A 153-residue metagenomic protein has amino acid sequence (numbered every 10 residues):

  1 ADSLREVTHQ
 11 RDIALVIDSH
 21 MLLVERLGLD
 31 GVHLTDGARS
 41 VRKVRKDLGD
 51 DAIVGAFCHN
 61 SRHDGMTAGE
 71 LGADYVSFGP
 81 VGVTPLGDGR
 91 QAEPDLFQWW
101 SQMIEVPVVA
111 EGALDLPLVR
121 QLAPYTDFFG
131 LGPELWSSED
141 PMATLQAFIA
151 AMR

Functional and structural regions predicted by a protein language model:
A1-S3, G89-Q98: Charged helix-capping and loop-helix junction motifs
L4-R45, D51-T67, S77-G87, V109-A110: Catalytic beta/alpha-barrel core
R5-T8, R45, S101, A123 (+1 more regions): N-terminal cationic-hydrophobic initiation segments that often serve targeting/anchoring roles
H9, G49, E105, A123 (+1 more regions): Short conserved AdoMet
L15-D30, N60-D74, M103-A110, L114-L131 (+1 more regions): Catalytic cores of alpha/beta
D18, A38-V41, R62, Q91-P94 (+3 more regions): Structural motif corresponding to alpha-helix initiation and N-cap regions
D36-V44, S77-D88, P124-A151: Glycine-rich phosphate-binding active-site loops on the catalytic face of alpha/beta enzymes
